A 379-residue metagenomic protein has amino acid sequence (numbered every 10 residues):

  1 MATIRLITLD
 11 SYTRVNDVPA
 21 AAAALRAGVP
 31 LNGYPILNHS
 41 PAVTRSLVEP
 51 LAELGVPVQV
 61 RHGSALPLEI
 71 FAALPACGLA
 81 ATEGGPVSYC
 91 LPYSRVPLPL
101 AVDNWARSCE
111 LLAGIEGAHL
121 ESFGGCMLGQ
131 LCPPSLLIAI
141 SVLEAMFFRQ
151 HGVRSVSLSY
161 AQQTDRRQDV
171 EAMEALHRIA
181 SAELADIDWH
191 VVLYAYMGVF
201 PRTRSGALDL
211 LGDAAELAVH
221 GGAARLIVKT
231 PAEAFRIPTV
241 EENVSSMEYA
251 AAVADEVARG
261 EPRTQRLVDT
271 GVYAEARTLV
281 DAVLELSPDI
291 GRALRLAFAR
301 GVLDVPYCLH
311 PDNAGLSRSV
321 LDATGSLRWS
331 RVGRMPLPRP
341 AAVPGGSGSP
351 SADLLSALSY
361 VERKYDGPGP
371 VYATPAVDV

Functional and structural regions predicted by a protein language model:
M1-A145, R149-H151, S155-S159, D165 (+2 more regions): Catalytic alpha/beta active-site cores
M1-P19, E53, A223-I237, N243 (+2 more regions): Acidic, glycine-enriched catalytic cores built around paired aspartates
G33-L37, L112-I115, L184-W189, V253-P262: Short, basic, helix/turn surface patches
L37-T44, P67, L98-A101, W105 (+8 more regions): Generic structural signal for well-ordered, non-membrane alpha-helical segments in soluble metabolic enzymes
A52, P75, A113, R149 (+4 more regions): N-terminal cationic-hydrophobic initiation segments that often serve targeting/anchoring roles
E116-S245: Long alpha-helical, hydrophobic tracts
